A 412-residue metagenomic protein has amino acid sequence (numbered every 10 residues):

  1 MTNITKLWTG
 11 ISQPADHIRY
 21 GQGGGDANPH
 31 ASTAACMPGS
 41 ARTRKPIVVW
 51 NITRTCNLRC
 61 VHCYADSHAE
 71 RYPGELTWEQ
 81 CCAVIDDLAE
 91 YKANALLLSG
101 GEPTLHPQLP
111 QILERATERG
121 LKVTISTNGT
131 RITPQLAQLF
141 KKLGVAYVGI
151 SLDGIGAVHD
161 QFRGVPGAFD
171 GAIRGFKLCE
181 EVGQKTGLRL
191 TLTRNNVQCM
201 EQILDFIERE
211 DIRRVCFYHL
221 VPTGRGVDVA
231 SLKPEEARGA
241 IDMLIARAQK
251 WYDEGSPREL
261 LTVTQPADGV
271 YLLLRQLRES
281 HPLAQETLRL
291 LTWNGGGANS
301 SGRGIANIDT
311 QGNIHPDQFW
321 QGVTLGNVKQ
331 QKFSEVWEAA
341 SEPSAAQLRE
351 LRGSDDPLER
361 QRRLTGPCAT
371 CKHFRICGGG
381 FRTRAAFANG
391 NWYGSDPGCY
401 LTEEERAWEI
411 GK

Functional and structural regions predicted by a protein language model:
T2-Y147: Conserved alpha-helical substructure of the radical SAM core
W78-E235, G239: Radical SAM/AdoMet-radical enzyme domain recognition
D87-G100, G394-K412: Short Fe-S-cluster ligation motifs
E236-L288, N313-G378: C-terminal accessory region of radical SAM enzymes
T287-G297: Short, basic/aromatic recognition patches
N299-G302: Short, small/polar residue-rich loop motifs at catalytic or cofactor-binding pockets
I308-D309: Short, acidic, Ser/Thr-enriched surface-loop or helix-capping motifs
L358, R362-W408: Cysteine-cluster motifs in flexible loop/terminal segments that predominantly coordinate metals
